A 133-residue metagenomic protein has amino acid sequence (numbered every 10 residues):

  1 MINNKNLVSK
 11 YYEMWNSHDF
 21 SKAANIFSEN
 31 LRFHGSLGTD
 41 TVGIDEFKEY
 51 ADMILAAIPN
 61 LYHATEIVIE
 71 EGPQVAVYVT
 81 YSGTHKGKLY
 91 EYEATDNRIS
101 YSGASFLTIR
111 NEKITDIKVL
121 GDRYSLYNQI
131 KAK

Functional and structural regions predicted by a protein language model:
M1-K133: C-terminal and inter-domain tail/linker signature
